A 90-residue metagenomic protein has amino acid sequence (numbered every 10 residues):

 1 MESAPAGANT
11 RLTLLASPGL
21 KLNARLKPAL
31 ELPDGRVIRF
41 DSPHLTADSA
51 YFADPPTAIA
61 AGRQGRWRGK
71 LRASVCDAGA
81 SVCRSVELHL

Functional and structural regions predicted by a protein language model:
M1-L90: Extracellular/lumen-exposed scaffold segments
